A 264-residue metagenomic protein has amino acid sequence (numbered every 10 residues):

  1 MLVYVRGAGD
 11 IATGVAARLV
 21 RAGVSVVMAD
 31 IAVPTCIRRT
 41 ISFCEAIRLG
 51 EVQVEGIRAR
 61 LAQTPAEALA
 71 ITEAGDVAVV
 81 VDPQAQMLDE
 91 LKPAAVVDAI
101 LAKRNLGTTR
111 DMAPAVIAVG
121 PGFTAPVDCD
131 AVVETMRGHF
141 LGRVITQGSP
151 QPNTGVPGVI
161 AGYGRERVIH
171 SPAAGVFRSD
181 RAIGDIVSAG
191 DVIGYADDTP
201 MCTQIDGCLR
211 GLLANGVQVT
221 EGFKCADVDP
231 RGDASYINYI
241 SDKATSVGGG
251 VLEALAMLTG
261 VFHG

Functional and structural regions predicted by a protein language model:
M1-G264: Well-ordered secondary-structure scaffolds
